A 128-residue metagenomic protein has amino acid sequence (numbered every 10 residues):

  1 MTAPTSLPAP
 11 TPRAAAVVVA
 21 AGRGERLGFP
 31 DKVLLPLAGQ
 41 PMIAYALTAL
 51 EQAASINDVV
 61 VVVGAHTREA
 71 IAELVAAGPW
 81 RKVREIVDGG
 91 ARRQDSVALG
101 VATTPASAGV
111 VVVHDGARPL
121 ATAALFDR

Functional and structural regions predicted by a protein language model:
T2-R68: N-terminal glycine-rich phosphate-binding loop and ensuing alpha1 helix
F29-K32, E73, L99, A124: Generic recognition of short, well-ordered alpha-helical segments
V33, K82-E85: Conserved beta-strand segments of alpha/beta enzyme cores
L37, V62, V87-D88, H114: Structural motif
M42-Y45, A49, A70, L99 (+2 more regions): Alpha-helical scaffold segments in soluble metabolic enzymes
A54-S55, A76-V83, A106-S107: Short helix-capping segments at alpha-helix termini
E69-V75: Acidic helix N-cap motif at the loop->helix transition within catalytic regions of sugar-transfer enzymes
E85, A91-R128: Conserved beta-loop-beta/alpha segment of the NTase-like Rossmann-fold superfamily that binds/positions NTPs
